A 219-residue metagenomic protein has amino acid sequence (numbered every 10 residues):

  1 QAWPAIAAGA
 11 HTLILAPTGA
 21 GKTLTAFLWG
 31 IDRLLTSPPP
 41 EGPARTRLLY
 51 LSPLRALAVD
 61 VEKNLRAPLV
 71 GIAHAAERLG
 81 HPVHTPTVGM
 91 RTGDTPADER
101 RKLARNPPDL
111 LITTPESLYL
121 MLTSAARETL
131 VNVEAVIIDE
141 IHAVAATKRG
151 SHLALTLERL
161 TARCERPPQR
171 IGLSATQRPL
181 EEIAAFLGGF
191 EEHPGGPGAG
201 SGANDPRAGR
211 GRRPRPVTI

Functional and structural regions predicted by a protein language model:
Q1-L15: Conserved pre-motif I regulatory segment
P4-A8, L24-G42, E158-T161: Walker A/P-loop NTP-binding motif
L24, T46-P68, A175-P179: Conserved Walker A/P-loop ATP-binding site and its immediately adjacent core in helicase/helicase-like ATPase domains
D32-V61, E77, R163-P167: Conserved SF1/SF2 helicase motif Ia
L57-M90, F186-H193: Conserved helix-turn-beta segment of the N-terminal RecA-like "Helicase ATP-binding" lobe in SF1/SF2 helicases
D94-L111: Conserved motor-coupling elements within RecA-like helicase/translocase cores
D109-L111, P115-Y119, A125-R166: SF2 helicase catalytic motif II
H142-I219: Post-DEXD/H (motif II) to motif III coupling segment of the RecA-like Helicase ATP-binding lobe
